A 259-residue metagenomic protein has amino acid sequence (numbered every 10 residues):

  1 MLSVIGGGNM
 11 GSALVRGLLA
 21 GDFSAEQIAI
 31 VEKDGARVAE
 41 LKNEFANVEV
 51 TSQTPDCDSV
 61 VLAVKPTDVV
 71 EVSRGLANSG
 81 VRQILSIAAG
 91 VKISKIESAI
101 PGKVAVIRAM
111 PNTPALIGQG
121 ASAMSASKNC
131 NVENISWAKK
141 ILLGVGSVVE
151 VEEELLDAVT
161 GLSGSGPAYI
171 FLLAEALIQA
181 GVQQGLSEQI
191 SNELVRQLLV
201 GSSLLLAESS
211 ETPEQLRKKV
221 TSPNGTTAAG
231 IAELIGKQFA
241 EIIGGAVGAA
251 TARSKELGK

Functional and structural regions predicted by a protein language model:
M1-V50, S59, Q119-G120, V182-Q183: NAD(P)+-binding Rossmann beta1-loop-alpha1 motif at the extreme N-terminus of oxidoreductases
G7, I30, V132-E133, I243: Structured catalytic cores of enzymes that bind and process phosphorylated ligands/cofactors
V15, N43-M124: Rossmann-like NAD(P)(H) cofactor-binding subdomain of soluble oxidoreductases
I28, V38, V69, I96 (+2 more regions): Small-residue helix-packing motif on alpha-helices
K95-A105, A121-V159, I170-E208, R253: Internal alpha-helical scaffold of NAD(P)-dependent oxidoreductase catalytic cores
V106, L156-G161, P213-K218: Short pre-catalytic strand/loop immediately N-terminal to key active-site residues, enriched for Gly-Thr
R196-K259: NAD(P)-dependent Rossmann-like dehydrogenase/reductase catalytic/cofactor-binding core
